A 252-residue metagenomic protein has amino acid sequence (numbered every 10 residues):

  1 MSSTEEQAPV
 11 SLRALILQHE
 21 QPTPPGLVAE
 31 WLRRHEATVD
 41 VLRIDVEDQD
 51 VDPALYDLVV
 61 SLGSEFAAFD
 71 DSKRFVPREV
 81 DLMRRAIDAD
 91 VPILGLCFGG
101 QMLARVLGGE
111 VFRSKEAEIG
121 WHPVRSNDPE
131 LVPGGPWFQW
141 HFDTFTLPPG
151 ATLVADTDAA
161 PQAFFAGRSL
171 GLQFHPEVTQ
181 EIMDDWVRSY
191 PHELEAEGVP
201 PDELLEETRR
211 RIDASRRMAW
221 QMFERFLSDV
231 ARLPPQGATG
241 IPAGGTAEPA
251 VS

Functional and structural regions predicted by a protein language model:
S3-E5, P9, I16, F112 (+1 more regions): Amide-donor transfer/coupling interface in amidating biosynthetic enzymes
S11-H35: Short, charged N-terminal beta->alpha structural module
L17-H19, I44, F98: Cofactor-binding loop segments of dinucleotide-utilizing enzymes, especially the Rossmann-like FAD- and NAD(P)+-binding
P24, F69-D70, A104: Glycine/Thr-rich phosphate-binding loops of Rossmann-like dinucleotide-binding domains
A29-L94: Flexible gly/pro-rich beta->alpha loop and the following alpha-helix that scaffold active-site loops
G63-A67, G99, E177: Short glycine-rich anion-binding loops that position phosphate/pyrophosphate groups of nucleotides and phosphorylated
A86-E110: Catalytic nucleophile loop
